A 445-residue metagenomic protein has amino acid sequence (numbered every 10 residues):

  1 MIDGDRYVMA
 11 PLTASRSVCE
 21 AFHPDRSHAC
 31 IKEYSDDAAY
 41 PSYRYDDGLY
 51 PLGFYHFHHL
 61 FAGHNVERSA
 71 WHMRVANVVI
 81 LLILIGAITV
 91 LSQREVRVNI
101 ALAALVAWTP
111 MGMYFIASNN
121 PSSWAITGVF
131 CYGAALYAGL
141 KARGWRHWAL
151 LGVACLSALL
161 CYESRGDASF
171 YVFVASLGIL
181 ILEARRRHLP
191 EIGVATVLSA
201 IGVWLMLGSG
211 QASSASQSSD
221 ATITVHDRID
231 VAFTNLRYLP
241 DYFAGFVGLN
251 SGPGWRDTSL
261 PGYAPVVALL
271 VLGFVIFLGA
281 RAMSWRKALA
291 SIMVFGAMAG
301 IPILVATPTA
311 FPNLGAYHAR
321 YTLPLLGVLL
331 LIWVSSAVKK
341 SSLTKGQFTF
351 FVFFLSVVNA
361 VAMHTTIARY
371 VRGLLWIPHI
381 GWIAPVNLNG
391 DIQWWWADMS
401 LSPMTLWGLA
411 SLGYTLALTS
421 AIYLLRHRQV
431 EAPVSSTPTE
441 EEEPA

Functional and structural regions predicted by a protein language model:
M1-E67: Interfacial juxtamembrane loops and adjacent helix segments that form the catalytic/substrate-binding surfaces
F57, M206-A280, L388-S411: Membrane-lumen/periplasm interface segments of multi-pass, membrane-embedded glycan/lipid transferases
H72-V96: Transmembrane-helix motifs of polytopic, lipid-linked glycan transferases
T89-P110: Transmembrane-helix signature of polytopic, membrane-embedded enzymes that assemble or transfer cell-envelope glycans
A117-A125: Short acidic/glycine- and proline-prone juxtamembrane loop motifs at membrane-interface regions of multi-pass membrane
A138-K141, S169-S199: Perimembrane helix-loop-helix junctions
L150-G166, Y171-L177: Membrane-interface alpha helices of multi-pass inner-membrane proteins
L182-R185, V203, A215-R228, Q347-A445: Transmembrane helical bundles and short interhelical boundary loops of multi-pass, membrane-embedded
